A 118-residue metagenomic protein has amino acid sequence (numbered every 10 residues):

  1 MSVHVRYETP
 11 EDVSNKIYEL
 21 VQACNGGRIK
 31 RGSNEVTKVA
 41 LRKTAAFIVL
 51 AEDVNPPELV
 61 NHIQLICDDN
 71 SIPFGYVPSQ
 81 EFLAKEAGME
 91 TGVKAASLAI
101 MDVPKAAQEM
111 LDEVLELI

Functional and structural regions predicted by a protein language model:
S2-A46: Ribosome large-subunit tunnel/peptidyl-transferase-proximal elements
S2-Y7, A51, Y76-F82: Short, functional N-terminal and low-complexity linear motifs
T9, V13, G32, V36 (+4 more regions): Helical mechanochemical/support elements of P-loop NTPase systems and associated helical scaffolds
N25, A51-E52: A generic structural signal for short
G32, I48-L50, C67: Structural signal for hydrophobic/aromatic residues that build the beta-strand cores of folded beta-sheet domains
A40, A45-A46, E52-Q64: Conserved P-loop NTPase motor cores
T44-F47, K94-A96: Short, surface-exposed beta-edge/turn micro-motifs
V60-N61, L65-I118: Short basic, glycine-rich beta-strand/loop surfaces that mediate nucleic-acid
